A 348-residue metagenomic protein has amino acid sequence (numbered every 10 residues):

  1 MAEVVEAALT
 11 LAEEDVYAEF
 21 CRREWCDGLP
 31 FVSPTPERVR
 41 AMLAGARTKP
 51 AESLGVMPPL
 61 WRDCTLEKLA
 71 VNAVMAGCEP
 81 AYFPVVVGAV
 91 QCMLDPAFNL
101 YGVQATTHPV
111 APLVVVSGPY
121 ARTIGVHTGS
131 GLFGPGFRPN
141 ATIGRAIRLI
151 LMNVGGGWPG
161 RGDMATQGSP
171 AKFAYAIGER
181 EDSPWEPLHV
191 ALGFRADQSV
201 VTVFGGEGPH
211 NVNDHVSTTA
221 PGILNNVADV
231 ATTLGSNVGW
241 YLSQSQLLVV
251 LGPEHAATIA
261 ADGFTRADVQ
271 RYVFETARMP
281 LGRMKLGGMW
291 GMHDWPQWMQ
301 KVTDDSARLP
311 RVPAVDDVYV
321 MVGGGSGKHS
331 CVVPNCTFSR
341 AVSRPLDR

Functional and structural regions predicted by a protein language model:
M1-R348: Non-transmembrane, aqueous-exposed alpha-helical and coiled segments at domain scale
